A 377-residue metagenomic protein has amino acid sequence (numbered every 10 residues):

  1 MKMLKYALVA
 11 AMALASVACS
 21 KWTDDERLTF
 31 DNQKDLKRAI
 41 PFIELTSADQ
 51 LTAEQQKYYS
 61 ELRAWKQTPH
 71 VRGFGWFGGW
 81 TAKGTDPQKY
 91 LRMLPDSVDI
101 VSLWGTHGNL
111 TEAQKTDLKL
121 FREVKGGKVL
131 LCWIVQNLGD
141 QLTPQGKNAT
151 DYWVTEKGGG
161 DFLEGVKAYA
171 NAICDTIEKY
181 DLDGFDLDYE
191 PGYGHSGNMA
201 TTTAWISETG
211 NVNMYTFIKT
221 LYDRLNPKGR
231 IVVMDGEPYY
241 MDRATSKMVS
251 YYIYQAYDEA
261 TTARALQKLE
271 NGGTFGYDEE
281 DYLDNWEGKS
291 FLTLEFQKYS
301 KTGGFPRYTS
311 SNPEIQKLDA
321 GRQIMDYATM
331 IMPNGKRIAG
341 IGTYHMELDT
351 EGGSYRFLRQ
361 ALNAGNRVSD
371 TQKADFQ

Functional and structural regions predicted by a protein language model:
K2-Q55: Bacterial Sec-dependent N-terminal signal peptides
L14, D319-A320, T371-F376: Transmembrane alpha-helix boundary/anchor motif
I43-G79: Post-signal-peptide N-terminal segment of Sec-exported extracytoplasmic proteins
L62, K89-Y90, A328-T329: Generic recognition of flexible, low-complexity loop/linker segments
T68-F275, N285-D319, K336-I338, G342 (+1 more regions): Chitinase-like catalytic core of GlcNAc-active glycosidases
E280-L283: A conserved mid-domain beta-alpha-beta active-site/ligand-binding segment of alpha/beta enzyme cores
Q323-H345: Cysteine-clustered segments with highest specificity for TGF-beta superfamily mature ligands
Y344-Q377: Acidic/aromatic/glycine-rich contiguous surface patches that form carbohydrate-binding/processing clefts and analogous
